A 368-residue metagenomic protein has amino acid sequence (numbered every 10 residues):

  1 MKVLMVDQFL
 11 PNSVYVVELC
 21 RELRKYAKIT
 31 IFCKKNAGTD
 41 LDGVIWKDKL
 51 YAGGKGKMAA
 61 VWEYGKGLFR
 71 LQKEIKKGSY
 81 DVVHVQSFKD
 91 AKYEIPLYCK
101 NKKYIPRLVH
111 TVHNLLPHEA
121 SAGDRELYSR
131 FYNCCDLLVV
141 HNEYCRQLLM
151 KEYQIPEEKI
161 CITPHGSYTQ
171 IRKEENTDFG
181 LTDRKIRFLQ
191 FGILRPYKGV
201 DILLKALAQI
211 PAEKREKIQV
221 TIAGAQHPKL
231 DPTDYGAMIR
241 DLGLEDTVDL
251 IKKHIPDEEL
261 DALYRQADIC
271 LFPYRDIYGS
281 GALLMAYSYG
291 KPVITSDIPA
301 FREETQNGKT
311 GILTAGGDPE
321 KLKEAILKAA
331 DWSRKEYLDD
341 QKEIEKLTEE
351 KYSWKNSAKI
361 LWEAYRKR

Functional and structural regions predicted by a protein language model:
D7-K66, K89-A91, C145, H227-D231: N-terminal strand-loop element at the rim of the active site of nucleotide-sugar-dependent glycosyltransferases
A37, Q219-T233, K253: Glycosyltransferase donor-sugar binding loop
S121, M150-K151, P164-R184, R368: Acidic anion/phosphate-binding donor-loop and adjacent secondary structure in glycosyltransferase catalytic cores
N133-K151, I155-R172: Donor nucleotide-sugar binding/catalytic pocket of nucleotide-sugar-dependent glycosyltransferases
G180-K198, L204-L207, V220-T221: Conserved donor-binding/catalytic core segment of Leloir-type glycosyltransferases
T233-H254: Nucleotide-activated donor-binding/catalytic signature segment of Leloir-type glycosyltransferases, i.e., the conserved
A262-Y278, K291: Acidic donor-binding loop of glycosyltransferase active sites
N307-G308, I312-E320, L327-R334: Conserved acidic donor-binding segment of nucleotide-sugar-dependent glycosyltransferases
